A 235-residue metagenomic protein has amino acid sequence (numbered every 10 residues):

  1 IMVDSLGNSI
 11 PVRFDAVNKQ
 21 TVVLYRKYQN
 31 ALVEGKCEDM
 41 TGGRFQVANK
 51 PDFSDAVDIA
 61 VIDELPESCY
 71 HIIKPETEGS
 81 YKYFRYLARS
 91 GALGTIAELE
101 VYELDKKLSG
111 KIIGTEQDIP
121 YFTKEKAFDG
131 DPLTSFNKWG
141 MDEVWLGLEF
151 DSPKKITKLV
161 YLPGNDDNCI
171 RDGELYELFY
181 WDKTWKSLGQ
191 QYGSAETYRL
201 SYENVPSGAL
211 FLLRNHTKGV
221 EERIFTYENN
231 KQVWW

Functional and structural regions predicted by a protein language model:
I1-S80, G91-I156, G164-R171, P206 (+1 more regions): Disordered, acidic Ser/Thr/Pro-rich linker "stalks" and the adjacent N-terminal cap of the next globular domain
I62-P66, G189-S194: Short beta-strand segments within Ig-like beta-sandwich modules, predominantly Fibronectin type-III
R85, F211-H216: Short, well-structured beta-strand segments enriched in hydrophobic/aromatic residues within extracellular or lumenal
E174: Contiguous ligand/interfacial binding patches
T197-S201: Short, surface-exposed beta-strand/beta-hairpin micro-motifs centered on an aromatic residue
